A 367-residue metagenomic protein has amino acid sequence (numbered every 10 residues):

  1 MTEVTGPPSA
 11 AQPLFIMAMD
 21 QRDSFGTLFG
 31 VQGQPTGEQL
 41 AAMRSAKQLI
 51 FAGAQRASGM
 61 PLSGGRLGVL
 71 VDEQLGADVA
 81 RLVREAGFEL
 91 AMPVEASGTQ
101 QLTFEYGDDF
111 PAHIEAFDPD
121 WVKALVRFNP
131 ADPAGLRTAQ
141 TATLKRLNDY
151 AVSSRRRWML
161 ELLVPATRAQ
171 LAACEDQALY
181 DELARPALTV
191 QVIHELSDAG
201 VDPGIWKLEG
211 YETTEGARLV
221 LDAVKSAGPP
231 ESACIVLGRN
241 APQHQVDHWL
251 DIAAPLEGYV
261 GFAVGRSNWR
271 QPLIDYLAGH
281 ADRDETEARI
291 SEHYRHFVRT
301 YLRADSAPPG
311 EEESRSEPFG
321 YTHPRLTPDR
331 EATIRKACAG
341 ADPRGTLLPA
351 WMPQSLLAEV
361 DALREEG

Functional and structural regions predicted by a protein language model:
M1-L136, D202, S232, H244-D247 (+4 more regions): Alpha/beta catalytic barrel-like cores
M17, E161, W206, G265: Conserved, mostly hydrophobic/aromatic
A52, R56-P61, D108-W121, N129 (+8 more regions): Alpha/beta enzyme core
R84-E95, Q140-W158, R185, R218-C234 (+1 more regions): Alpha-helix-loop-beta-strand connector modules within alpha/beta enzyme cores
R127, L162-P165, Y211, R239-N240 (+1 more regions): Short, ordered loop/turn segments at secondary-structure junctions
L160, I235, G261-A263: Short hydrophobic alpha-helical runs that function as membrane-insertion/retention elements
A223, V264-N268: A glycine-rich, aromatic-flanked flexible loop/lid motif
V236-H244: Glycine-rich beta-to-alpha transition loops that act as phosphate-gripper elements at the mouths of alpha/beta enzyme
